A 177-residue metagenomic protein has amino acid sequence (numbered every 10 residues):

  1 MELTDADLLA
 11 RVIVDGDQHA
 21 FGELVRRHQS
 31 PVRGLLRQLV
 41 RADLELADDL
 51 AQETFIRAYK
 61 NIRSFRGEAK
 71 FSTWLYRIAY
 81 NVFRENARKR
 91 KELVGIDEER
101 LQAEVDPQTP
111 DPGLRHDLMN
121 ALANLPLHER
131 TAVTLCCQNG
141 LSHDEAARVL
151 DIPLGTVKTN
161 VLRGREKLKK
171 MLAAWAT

Functional and structural regions predicted by a protein language model:
E2-D7, E85, K91-R115, N120: Internal acidic/polar
I13-E23, G34-E53, A176-T177: Short, charged helix-capping/linker segments at alpha-helix termini
I13-V14, V40-A42, E53-K70, K89-K91 (+1 more regions): Sigma70-family region 2
R27-S30, Q38-V40, T134-L141, D151: Short helix-capping/turn signature of helix-turn-helix
D49-I56, A69-N81: Structural recognition of an alpha-helix C-terminal capping motif at a helix-to-coil junction
K60-G67, R77-D97, R163: Arg/Lys-rich amphipathic alpha helix in sigma70-family domain 2
R88, R165-T177: Short, Lys/Arg-enriched C-terminal cap helix and immediately downstream tail that follows
N120-T131, N139-T156, K167: Helix-turn-helix DNA-binding module
